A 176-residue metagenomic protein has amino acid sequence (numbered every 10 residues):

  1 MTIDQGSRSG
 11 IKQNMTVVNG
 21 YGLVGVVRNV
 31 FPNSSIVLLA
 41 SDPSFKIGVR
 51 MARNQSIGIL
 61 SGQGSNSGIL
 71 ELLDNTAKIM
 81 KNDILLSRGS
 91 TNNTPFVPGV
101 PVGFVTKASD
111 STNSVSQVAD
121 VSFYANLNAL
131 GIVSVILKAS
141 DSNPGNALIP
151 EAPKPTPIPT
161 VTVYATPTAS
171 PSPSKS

Functional and structural regions predicted by a protein language model:
M1-R8, K12-S176: Extracytoplasmic/periplasmic terminal helices and flexible tails
